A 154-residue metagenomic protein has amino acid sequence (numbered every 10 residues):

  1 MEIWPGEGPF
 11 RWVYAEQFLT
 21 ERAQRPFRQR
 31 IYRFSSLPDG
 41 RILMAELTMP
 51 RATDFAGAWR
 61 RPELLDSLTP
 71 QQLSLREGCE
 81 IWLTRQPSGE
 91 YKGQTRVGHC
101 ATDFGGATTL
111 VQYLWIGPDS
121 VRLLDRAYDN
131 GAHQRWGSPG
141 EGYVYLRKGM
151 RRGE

Functional and structural regions predicted by a protein language model:
M1-E2: N-terminal cleavable signal peptides for secretion/export
G6-V13, F18-E154: Calycin-type beta-barrel ligand-binding domains and close structural analogs
